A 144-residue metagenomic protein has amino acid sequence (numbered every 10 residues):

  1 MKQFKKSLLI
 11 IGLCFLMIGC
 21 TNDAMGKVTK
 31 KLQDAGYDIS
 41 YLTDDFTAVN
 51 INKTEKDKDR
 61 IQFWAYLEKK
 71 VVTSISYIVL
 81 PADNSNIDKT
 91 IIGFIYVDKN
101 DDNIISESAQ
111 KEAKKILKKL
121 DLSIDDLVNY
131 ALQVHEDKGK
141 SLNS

Functional and structural regions predicted by a protein language model:
M1-L8: Bacterial N-terminal signal peptides that target proteins for export
I18-G19: C-terminal motif of bacterial Sec signal peptides marking the signal peptidase cleavage site
A24-S144: Subset-of-secretome marker
